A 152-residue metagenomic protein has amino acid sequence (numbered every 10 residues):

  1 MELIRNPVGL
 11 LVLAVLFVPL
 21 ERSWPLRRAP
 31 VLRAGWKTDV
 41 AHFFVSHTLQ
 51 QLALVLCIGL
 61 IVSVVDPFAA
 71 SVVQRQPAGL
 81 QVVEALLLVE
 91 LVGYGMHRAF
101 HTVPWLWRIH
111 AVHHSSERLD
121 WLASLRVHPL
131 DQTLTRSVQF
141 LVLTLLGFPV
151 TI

Functional and structural regions predicted by a protein language model:
M1-V12: Hydrophobic transmembrane alpha-helical segments in integral membrane proteins
L10-A14, G59, I152: Hydrophobic core segments of alpha-helical transmembrane domains in multi-pass membrane proteins
V12-R22: Central hydrophobic cores of alpha-helical transmembrane segments in multi-pass inner-membrane proteins across all
L20-K37: Membrane-interface helix-loop junction between the first two transmembrane segments
E21, V40, H97: Residue-level signal for inorganic ion chemistry
A34-H47: Alpha-helical transmembrane segments and their helix-start/interface "positive-inside/aromatic belt" motifs in integral
F44-C57, S71, R75-I152: Membrane-embedded catalytic scaffold of the fatty acid hydroxylase/desaturase
V62-Q74: Membrane-interface helix termini and inter-helical loops of multi-pass transporters
